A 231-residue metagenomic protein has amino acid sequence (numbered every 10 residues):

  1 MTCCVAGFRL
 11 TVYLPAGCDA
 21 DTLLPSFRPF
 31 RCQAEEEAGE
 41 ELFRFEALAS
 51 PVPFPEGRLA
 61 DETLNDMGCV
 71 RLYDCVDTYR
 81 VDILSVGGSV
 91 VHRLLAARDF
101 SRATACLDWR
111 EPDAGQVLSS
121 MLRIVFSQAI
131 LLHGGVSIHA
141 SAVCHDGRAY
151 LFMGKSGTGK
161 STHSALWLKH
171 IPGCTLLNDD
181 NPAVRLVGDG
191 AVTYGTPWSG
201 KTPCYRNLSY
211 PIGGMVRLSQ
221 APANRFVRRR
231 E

Functional and structural regions predicted by a protein language model:
M1-L151, S156, L166-T175, P182-E231: A noncatalytic interaction/capping subdomain that flanks phosphate/NTP-handling catalytic cores
G159: Conserved glycine(s) of the Walker
H163: Hydrophobic positions on the alpha1 helix immediately C-terminal to the Walker A/P-loop
